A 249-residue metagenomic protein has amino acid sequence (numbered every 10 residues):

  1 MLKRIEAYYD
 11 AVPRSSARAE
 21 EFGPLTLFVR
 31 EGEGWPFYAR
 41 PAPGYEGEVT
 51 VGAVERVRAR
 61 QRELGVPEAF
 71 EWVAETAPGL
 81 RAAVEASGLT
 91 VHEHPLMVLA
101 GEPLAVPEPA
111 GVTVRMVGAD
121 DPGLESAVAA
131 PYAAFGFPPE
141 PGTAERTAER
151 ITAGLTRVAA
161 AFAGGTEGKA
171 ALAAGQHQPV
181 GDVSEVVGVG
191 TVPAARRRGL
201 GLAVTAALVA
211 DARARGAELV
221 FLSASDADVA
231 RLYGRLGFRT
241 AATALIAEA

Functional and structural regions predicted by a protein language model:
M1-E63, A77: N-terminal charged segments
V12-R18, G65-P67, H92-E93, E149-F162 (+1 more regions): A short helix-loop-beta-strand connector motif used in the catalytic cores of GNAT acetyltransferases and, in some
R18-P24, A82-T90, T156-A173: Conserved beta-hairpin
G47-P122, G136, A247-A249: Acyl-donor-binding surface of acyltransferase catalytic domains
T50-A59, G188-P193, R197-A214, R235: Conserved acetyl-CoA-binding loop-helix of GNAT-fold acetyltransferases
L64-A74, A212-S225: Conserved GNAT acetyl-CoA-binding A-motif
A77-T90, L202, D226-T243: Conserved active-site alpha-helix within GNAT-family acetyltransferase domains
P139-V192: A conserved beta-strand-loop-helix scaffold within acyl/acetyltransferase catalytic domains
